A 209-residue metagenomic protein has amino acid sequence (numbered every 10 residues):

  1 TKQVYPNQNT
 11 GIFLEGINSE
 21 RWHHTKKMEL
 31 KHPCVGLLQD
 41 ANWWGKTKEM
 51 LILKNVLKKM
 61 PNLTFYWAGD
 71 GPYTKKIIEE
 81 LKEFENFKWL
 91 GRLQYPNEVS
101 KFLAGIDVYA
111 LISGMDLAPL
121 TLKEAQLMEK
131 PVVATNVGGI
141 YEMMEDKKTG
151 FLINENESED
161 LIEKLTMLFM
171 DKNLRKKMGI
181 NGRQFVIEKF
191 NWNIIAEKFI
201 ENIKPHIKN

Functional and structural regions predicted by a protein language model:
T1-H24: Donor nucleotide-sugar binding/catalytic pocket of nucleotide-sugar-dependent glycosyltransferases
K27-K48, K54-K58, Y66: Conserved donor-binding/catalytic core segment of Leloir-type glycosyltransferases
K75-L93: Nucleotide-activated donor-binding/catalytic signature segment of Leloir-type glycosyltransferases, i.e., the conserved
K101-I106: Short alpha-helical donor nucleotide-sugar binding micro-motif in glycosyltransferases
G114: Aromatic "clamp/platform" in nucleotide-sugar-dependent glycosyltransferases that forms part of the donor/acceptor
P131-A134, M144: Short hydrophobic beta-strand element within catalytic cores of glycosyltransferases and related nucleotide-activated
D146-K147, F151-S158, M167-K172: Conserved acidic donor-binding segment of nucleotide-sugar-dependent glycosyltransferases
D160, M167, L174-E188, K198-E201: A short, well-ordered alpha-helix in the C-terminal region of glycosyltransferases
